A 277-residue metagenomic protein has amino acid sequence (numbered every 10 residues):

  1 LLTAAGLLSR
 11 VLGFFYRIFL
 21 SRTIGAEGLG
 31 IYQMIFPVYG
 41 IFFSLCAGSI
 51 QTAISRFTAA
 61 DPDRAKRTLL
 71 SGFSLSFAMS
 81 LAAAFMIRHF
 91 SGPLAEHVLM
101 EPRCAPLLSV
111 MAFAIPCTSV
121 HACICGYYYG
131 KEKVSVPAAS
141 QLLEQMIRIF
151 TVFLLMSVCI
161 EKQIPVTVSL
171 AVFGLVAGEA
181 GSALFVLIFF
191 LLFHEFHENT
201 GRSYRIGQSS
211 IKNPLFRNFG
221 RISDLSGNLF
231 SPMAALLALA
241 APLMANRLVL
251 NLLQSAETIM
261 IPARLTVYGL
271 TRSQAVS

Functional and structural regions predicted by a protein language model:
L1-G13, G178, S182, V186 (+2 more regions): Transmembrane helical elements of multi-pass membrane transporters/channels
L1-Q51, S80-A84, R88, A114 (+1 more regions): Signature of the first transmembrane helix
L20-G40, R103, I164-L170, P232-L239 (+1 more regions): Interfacial/gating helices of multi-pass transporter permease domains
F42-S76, Y129-S135, S203: Transmembrane-helix boundary and interhelical linker motifs in polytopic inner-membrane proteins
A82-A105: Short membrane-interface helical motifs at transmembrane helix boundaries in multi-pass membrane transporters
E101-I124: Alpha-helical transmembrane segments of multi-pass membrane proteins
T118-S140: Membrane-interface junctions at transmembrane-helix termini in multi-pass inner-membrane proteins
S140-L154, Q163-L192: Hydrophobic alpha-helical transmembrane segments
